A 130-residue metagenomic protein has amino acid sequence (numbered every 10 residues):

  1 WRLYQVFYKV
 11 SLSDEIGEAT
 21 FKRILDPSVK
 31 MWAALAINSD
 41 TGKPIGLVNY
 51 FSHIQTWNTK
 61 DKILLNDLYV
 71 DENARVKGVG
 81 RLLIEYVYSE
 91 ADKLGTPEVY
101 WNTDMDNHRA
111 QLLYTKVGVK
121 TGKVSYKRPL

Functional and structural regions predicted by a protein language model:
R2-K60, E90, P129: Acetyl-CoA-dependent GNAT
K43, R81, M105-K123, R128: Conserved active-site alpha-helix within GNAT-family acetyltransferase domains
H53-Q55, N73, D106-H108: Short coil/turn motifs at secondary-structure junctions
K60-E72, V124: Conserved acetyl-CoA binding element of GNAT-fold acetyltransferases
D61, K77, L94-P97: Short coil/turn segments at alpha/beta junctions that flank glycine-rich nucleotide-binding fingerprints
V70, V76-S89, L112, K116: Conserved acetyl-CoA-binding loop-helix of GNAT-fold acetyltransferases
A91-T103: Conserved GNAT acetyl-CoA-binding A-motif
